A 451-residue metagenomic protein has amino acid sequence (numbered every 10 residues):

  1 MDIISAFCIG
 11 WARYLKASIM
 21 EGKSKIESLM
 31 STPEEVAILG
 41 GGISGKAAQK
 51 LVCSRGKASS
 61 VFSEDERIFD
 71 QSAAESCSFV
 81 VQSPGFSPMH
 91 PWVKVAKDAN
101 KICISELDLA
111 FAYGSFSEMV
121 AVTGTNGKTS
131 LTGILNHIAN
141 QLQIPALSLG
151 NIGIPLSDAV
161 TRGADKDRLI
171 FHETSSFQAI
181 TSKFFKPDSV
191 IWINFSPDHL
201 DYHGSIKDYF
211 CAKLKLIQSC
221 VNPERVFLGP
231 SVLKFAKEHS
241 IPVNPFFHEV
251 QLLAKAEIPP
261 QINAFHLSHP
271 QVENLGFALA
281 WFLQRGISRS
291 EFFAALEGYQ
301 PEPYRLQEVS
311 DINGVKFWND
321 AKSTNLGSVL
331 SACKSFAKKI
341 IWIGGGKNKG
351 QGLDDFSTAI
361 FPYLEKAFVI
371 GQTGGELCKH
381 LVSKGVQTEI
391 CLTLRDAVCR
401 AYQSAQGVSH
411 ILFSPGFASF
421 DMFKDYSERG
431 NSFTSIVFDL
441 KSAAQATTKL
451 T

Functional and structural regions predicted by a protein language model:
D2, F7, E27, E34-E35 (+7 more regions): Phosphate-binding loop of NTP-binding sites
L15, I19-E35, G41-R55, V61-E64: Hydrophobic, well-ordered beta-alpha structural blocks that scaffold small-molecule cofactor pockets
E27-E35, A47-L51, P145, Q261-E365: Nucleotide phosphate-binding/pyrophosphate-handling subdomain across enzymes that bind or process nucleotide phosphates
V52, V80, V122, N151 (+9 more regions): Residue-level signal for inorganic ion chemistry
F62, F227-P230, I343-G344, L364-Q372: Short internal beta-strands
S63-F69, I262: Adenosine-cofactor binding site in Rossmann-like domains, unifying the SAM/SAH pocket of S-adenosylmethionine-dependent
D354-S409, T448-T451: C-terminal helical cap/extension that packs against the catalytic core of soluble nucleotide-cofactor enzymes
